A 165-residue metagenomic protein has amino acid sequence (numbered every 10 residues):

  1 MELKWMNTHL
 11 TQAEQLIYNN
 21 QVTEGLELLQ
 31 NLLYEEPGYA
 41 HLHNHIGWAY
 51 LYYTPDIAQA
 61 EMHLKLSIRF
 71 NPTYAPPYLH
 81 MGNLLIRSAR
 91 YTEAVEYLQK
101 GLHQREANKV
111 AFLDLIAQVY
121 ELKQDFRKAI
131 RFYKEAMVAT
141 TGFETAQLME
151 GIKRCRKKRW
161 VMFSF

Functional and structural regions predicted by a protein language model:
M1-L3, I130-F165: Terminal, low-structured helical/coil segments at or just beyond the last alpha-helical repeat
W5-E35, L51: Alpha-helical segment of the N-proximal tetratricopeptide repeat
E14, W48-A49, N83, Q118 (+1 more regions): Residue-level recognition of tetratricopeptide repeat
Y18-L28, Y53-L66, S88-K100, Q124-F132 (+1 more regions): Structural signature of tandem alpha-helical TPR/SEL1-like repeats, specifically the intra-repeat loop/turn
N31-Y34, K65-R69, Q99-Q104, V138: Conserved structural position within tetratricopeptide repeats
P37, P72, E106-A107, T141-F143: Short coil turns that delineate tetratricopeptide repeat
L42, P77, A111-F112, T145-L148: TPR alpha-solenoid repeat register
H45, H80, L115, M149-G151: Canonical tetratricopeptide repeat
